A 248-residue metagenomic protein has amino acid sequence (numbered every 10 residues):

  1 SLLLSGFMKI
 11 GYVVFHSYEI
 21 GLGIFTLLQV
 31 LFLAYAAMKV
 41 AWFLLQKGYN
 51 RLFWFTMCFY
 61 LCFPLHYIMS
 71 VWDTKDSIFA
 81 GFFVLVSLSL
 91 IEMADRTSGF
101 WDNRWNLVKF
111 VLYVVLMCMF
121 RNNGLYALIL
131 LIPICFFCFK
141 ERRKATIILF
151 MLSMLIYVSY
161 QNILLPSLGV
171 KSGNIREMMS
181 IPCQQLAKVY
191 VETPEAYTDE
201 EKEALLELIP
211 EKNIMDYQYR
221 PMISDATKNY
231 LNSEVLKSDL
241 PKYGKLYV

Functional and structural regions predicted by a protein language model:
S1-E19, G23: Short hydrophobic/aromatic helix or loop-helix immediately within or flanking a transmembrane segment in polytopic
L27-G48, L85: Transmembrane-helix motifs of polytopic, lipid-linked glycan transferases
F53-P64, V84, L88, V114-C118: Short helix- or helix-capping micro-motifs that position conserved polar/aromatic residues at function-defining sites
V71-I78: Short acidic/glycine- and proline-prone juxtamembrane loop motifs at membrane-interface regions of multi-pass membrane
F79-S98, K109-V114, L131-I132: Specific aromatic-rich, kink-prone transmembrane helix
N106-R121, I132-P133, L152-Y157: Membrane-interface alpha helices of multi-pass inner-membrane proteins
N122-C138, T146-F150: Transmembrane-embedded, aromatic-rich helix segments that form part of the hydrophobic channel/pocket engaging
G169-V248: Membrane-proximal stem/loop segments at transmembrane-domain junctions that anchor or position
